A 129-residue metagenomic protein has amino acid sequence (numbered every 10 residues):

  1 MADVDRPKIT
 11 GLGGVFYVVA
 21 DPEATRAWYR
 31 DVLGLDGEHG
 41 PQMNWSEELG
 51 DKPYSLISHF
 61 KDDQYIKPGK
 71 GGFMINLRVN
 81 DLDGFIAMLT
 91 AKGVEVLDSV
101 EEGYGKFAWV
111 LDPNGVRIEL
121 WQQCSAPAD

Functional and structural regions predicted by a protein language model:
M1-G11, Y17, G40, I86-D129: Vicinal oxygen chelate
R6-T10, F16-L56, A91: Core segments of cupin and vicinal oxygen chelate
L12-G13, K70-M74: Eukaryotic phosphotyrosine signaling hubs
Y17, I75-L77: Short, well-ordered beta-strand elements within core beta-sheets of diverse protein domains
E23-A24, D83-G84, G105: Short alpha-helical
W28, D83-M88: Short amphipathic alpha-helices within nucleic acid-binding modules
L33-G71, V110-P113, R117-S125: Conserved short beta-strand elements that form part of the metal-binding/catalytic scaffold of enzyme active sites
